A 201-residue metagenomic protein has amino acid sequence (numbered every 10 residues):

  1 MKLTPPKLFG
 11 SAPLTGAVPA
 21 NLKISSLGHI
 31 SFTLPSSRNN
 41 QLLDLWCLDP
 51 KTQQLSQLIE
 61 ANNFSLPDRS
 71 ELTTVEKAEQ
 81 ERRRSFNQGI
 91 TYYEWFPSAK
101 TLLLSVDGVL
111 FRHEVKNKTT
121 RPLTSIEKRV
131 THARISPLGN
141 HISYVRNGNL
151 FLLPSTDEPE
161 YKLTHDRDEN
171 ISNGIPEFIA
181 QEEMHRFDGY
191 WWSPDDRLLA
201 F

Functional and structural regions predicted by a protein language model:
M1-F201: Beta-propeller folds
